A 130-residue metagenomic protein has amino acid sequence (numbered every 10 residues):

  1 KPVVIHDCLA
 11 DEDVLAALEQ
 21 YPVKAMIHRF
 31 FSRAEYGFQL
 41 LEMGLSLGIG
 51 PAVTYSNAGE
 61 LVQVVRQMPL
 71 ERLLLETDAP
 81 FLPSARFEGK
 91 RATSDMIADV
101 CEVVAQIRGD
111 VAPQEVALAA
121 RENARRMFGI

Functional and structural regions predicted by a protein language model:
K1-M43, S56, Q63, M68 (+3 more regions): Divalent metal-binding pocket/active-site signature
H28, E71-A79: Non-cysteine beta-strand/loop elements that form the S-adenosyl-L-methionine
F30-F31, P51-Y55, A79-P80: Short, acidic/turn-prone active-site loops that include or flank metal/cofactor- and phosphate-binding residues
G44-A58: His/Asp/Glu-enriched short active-site or ligand-binding loop at hydrolase and phosphoryl-transfer sites
V62-Q63, E102: Active-site phosphate/pyrophosphate- and oxyanion-stabilizing loops and adjacent acidic/basic residues in soluble
L82-S84: Amphipathic alpha-helical segments at domain termini/boundaries
I97-I130: Mid-to-C-terminal alpha-helical segments outside catalytic/metal-binding sites
